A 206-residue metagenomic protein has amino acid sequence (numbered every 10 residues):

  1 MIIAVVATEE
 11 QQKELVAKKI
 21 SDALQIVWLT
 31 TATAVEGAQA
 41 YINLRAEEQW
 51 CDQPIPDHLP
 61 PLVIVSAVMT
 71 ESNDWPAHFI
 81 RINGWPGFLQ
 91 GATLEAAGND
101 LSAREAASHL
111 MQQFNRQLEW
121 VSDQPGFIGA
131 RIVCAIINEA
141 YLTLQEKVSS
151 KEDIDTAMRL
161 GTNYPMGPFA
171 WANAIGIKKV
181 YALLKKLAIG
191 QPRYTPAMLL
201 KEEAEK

Functional and structural regions predicted by a protein language model:
M1-Q124, K151-K206: NAD(P)-dependent Rossmann-like dehydrogenase/reductase catalytic/cofactor-binding core
F114-Q117, Q124, I128-V133, L142-T143: Conserved anion/nucleotide-ligand pocket segment
R131-I137, L160-N163: Short acidic alpha-helix initiation/capping motifs at coil-to-helix transition points, especially at protein N-termini
I136-T143, G167, L183: A general alpha-helix detector
